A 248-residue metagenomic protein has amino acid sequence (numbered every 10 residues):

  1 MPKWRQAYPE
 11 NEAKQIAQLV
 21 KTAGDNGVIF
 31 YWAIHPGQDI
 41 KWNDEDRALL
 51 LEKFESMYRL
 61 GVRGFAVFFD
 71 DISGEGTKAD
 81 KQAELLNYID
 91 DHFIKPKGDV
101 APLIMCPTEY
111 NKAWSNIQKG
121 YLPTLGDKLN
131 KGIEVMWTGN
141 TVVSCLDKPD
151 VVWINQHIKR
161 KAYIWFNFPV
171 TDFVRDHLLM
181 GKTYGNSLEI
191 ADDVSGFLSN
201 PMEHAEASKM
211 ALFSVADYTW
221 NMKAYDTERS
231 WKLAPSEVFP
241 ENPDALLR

Functional and structural regions predicted by a protein language model:
M1-V135: Aromatic-lined carbohydrate-binding surfaces of glycoside hydrolases
P9-E10, D147, P240: Helix N-terminus capping/helix-initiation residues
Q15, K53, K81, L85 (+4 more regions): General structural feature for long, well-ordered alpha-helical segments within catalytic domains of soluble enzymes
I72-E228: Catalytic-core regions of glycoside hydrolase
W220-R248: C-terminal functional modules
